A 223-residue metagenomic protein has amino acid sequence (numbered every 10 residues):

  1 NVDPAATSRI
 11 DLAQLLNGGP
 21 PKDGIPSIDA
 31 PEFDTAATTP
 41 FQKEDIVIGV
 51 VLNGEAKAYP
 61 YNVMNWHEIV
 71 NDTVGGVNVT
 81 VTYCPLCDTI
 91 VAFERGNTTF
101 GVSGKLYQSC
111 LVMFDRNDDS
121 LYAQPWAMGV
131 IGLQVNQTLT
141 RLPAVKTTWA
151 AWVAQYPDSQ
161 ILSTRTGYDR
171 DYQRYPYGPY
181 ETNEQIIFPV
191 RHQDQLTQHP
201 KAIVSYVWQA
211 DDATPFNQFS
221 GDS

Functional and structural regions predicted by a protein language model:
N1-S223: Mid-to-C-terminal functional-domain signal that highlights helix-capping/loop sites within ligand-binding modules
